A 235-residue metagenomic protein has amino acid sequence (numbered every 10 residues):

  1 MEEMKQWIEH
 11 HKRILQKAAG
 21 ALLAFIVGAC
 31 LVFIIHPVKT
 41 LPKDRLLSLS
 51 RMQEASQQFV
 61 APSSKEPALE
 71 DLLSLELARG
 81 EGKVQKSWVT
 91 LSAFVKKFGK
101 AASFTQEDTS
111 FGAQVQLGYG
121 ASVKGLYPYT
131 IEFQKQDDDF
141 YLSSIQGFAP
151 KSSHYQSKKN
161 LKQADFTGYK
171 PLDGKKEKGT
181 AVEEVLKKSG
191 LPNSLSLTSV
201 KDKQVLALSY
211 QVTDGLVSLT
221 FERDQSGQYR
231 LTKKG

Functional and structural regions predicted by a protein language model:
K5-I8, K12, V95, L186: Residue-level detector of alpha-helical secondary structure
I8-A24: N-terminal Sec-pathway targeting helices
F25-I35: Hydrophobic alpha-helical membrane-insertion segments, chiefly the h-region of N-terminal signal peptides
P37-E70, G80, Q85, V89-P150 (+1 more regions): A cross-family detector of function-defining hotspots
Q146-K170: Surface-exposed beta-loop interaction hotspot
